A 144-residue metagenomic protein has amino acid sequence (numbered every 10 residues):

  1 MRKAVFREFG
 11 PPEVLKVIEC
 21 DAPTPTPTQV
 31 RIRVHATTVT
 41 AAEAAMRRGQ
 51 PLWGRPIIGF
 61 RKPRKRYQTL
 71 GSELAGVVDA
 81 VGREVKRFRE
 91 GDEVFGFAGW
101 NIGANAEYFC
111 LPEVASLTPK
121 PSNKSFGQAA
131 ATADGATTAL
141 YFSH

Functional and structural regions predicted by a protein language model:
M1-A4: Short structural boundary motif marking the start of a folded domain
G10-K16, T40-E43: Short N-terminal binding/cap micro-motifs at the start of the first secondary-structure element
V17-E19, R31, A75-V77, Y108-C110 (+1 more regions): Conserved hydrophobic/aromatic beta-strand scaffold that supports enzyme active sites
I18, D92, A106-E107, Q128: Extracytoplasmic/periplasmic beta-strand context in beta-sandwich domains, especially the cupredoxin/COX2 CuA-binding
D21-T38, L52-N101: Glycine-rich beta-strand-centered segment in the early N-terminal region that forms part of a ligand/cofactor-binding
A44-G54: Short Gly/aromatic-enriched secondary-structure transition segments
W100-E113: A structural motif shared across PLP-dependent enzymes of the aminotransferase-like
S122-H144: A glycine-rich, Thr/Ser-enriched phosphate-binding loop motif common to dinucleotide/cofactor-binding enzymes
